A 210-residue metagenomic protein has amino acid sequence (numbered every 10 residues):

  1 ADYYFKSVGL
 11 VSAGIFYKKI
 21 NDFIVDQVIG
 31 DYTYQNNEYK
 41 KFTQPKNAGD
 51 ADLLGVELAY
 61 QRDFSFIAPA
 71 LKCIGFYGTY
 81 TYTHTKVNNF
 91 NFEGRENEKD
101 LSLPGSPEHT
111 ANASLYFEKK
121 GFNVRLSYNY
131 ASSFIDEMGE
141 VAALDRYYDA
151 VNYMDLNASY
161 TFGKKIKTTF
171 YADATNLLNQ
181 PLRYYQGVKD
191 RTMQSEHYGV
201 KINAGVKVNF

Functional and structural regions predicted by a protein language model:
A1-L10, F76-H84, L156: Transmembrane beta-barrel strand/turn architecture of Gram-negative outer membrane proteins
F5-S7, Y60-A68, I74, K119-G121 (+3 more regions): Outer-membrane beta-barrel proteins
F5-Y39, P45-N47, L58, K207-N209: Extracellular/periplasmic, surface-exposed regions of secreted and cell-surface proteins
V11, Q44, L54-L58, H109-A113 (+2 more regions): Hydrophobic, lipid-facing positions within transmembrane beta-strands of outer-membrane proteins
A13, L58, G78, L115 (+5 more regions): Hydrophobic, well-ordered secondary-structure elements that form the walls of internal hydrophobic environments
F16-K19, E38-I135: Gram-negative outer-membrane beta-barrel transporters
Q27-E38, N89-K99, A131-S132, V141-R146 (+1 more regions): Flexible, surface-exposed loop regions and adjacent strand-edge segments of Gram-negative outer-membrane beta-barrel
I74-F76, Y130-M138, S159-F210: C-terminal beta-signal and adjacent terminal beta-strands/loops of Gram-negative outer-membrane beta-barrel proteins
